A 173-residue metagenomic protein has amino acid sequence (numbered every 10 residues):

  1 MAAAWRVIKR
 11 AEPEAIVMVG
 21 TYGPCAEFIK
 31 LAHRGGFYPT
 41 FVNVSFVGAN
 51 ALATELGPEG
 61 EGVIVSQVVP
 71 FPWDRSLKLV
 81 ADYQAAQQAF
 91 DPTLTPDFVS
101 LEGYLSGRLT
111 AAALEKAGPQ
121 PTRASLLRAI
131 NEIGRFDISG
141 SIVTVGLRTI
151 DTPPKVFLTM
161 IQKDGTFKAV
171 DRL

Functional and structural regions predicted by a protein language model:
M1-G36, P72-A81: Extracellular/periplasmic Venus flytrap/periplasmic-binding protein
A2-W5, C25-I29, A49, V80 (+5 more regions): Extracytoplasmic/secreted envelope proteins and their assembly/folding machinery, especially bacterial periplasmic
I8-E12, V17-G20, A32-G36, Q67 (+3 more regions): Sec/Tat-exported extracytoplasmic proteins
K9-A11, R34-G36, E55-E59, P121 (+1 more regions): Extracellular/periplasmic catalytic domains that process cell-envelope and extracellular macromolecules
V17-G20, P24, V44, F71-R75 (+3 more regions): Extracytoplasmic/periplasmic, Sec-exported soluble proteins
I29-G103, F167-L173: Extracellular/periplasmic periplasmic-binding protein-like sensory domains
A89-S100, A111-T166: Segments of small-molecule ligand-sensing domains
